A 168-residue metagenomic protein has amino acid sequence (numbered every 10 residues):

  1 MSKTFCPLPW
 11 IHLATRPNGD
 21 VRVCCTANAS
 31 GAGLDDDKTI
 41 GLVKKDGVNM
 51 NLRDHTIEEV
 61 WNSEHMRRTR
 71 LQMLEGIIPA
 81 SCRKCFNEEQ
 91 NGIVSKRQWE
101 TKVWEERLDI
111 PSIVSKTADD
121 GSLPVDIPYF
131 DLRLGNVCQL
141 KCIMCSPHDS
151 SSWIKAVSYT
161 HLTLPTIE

Functional and structural regions predicted by a protein language model:
M1-V103, L108, Y129: Accessory C-terminal segments flanking Radical SAM cores
W10-N18, D120-H148: N-terminal pre-triad scaffold of radical SAM enzymes
F86-E88, C145-S151: Detector for the c-type heme attachment site
I93-K96, D149, W153: Short amphipathic alpha-helical interaction/hinge segments
I113-D120: Short Fe-S-cluster ligation motifs
I154-S158: Lumenal/extracellular "mature" regions of secretory-pathway glycan-modifying transferases
T160-T166: Conserved small/polar residues in nucleotide/adenosyl-binding loops
